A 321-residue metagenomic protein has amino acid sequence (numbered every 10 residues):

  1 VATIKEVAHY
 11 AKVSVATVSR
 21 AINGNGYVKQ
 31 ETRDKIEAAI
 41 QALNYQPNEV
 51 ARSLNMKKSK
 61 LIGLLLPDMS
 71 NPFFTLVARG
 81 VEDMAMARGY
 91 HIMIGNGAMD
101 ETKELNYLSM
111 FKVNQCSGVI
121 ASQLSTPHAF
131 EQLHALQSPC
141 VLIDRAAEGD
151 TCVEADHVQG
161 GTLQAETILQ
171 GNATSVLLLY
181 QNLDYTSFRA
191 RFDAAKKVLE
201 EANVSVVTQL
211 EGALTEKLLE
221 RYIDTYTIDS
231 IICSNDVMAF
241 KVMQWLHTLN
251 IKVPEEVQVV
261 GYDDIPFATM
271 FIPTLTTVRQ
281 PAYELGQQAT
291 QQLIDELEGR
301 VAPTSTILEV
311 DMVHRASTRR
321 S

Functional and structural regions predicted by a protein language model:
V1-K60, L76, R319: N-terminal helix-turn-helix DNA-binding module of bacterial transcription factors
V7-A8, I40, D184, V257 (+1 more regions): Append "Primarily bacterial transcriptional regulators
K35, F73-A87, G160-L163, T186-V204 (+3 more regions): Short, solvent-exposed amphipathic alpha-helices that sit in or adjacent to ligand/effector-binding or catalytic
Y45-M110, N114-Q115, K196: Amphipathic helical "hinge" segments at domain boundaries
M99, A121-L163, V237, D263-L275: Flexible loop/hinge segments that line or gate small-molecule binding clefts
V153-L178, L214-R221, A239, Q280-E298: Hydrophobic alpha-helical segments within soluble ligand-binding/sensing domains
Q164-V204, A302-T318: An alpha-beta-alpha
R221-S321: Flexible loop/turn connectors
